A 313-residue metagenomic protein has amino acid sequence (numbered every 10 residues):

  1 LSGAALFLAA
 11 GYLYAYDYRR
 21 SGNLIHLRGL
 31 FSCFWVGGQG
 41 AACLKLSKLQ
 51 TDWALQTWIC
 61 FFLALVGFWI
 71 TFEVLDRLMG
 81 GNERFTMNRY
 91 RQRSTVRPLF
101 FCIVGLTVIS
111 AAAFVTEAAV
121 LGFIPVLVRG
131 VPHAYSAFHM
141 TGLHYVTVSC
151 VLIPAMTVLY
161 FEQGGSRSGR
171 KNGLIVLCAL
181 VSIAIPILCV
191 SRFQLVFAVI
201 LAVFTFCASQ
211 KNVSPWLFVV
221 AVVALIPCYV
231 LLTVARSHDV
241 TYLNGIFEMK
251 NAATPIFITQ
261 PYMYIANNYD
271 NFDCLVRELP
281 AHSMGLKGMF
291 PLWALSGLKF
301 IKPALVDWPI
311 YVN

Functional and structural regions predicted by a protein language model:
L1-L177, N212-P215: Membrane-anchoring hydrophobic segments
Q39-T51, C189-F193, F197, K302-N313: Membrane-water interface signatures at transmembrane helix termini and the short loops that connect adjacent helices
F61, R167-A252: Hydrophobic alpha-helical segments of polytopic membrane proteins
F68-L78, N212-V219, H238-N244, L286-S296: Short, highly charged low-complexity linear segments
C102-F114, A224-V230, W293, G297: Hydrophobic alpha-helical membrane-insertion segments
G130-H139, C228-N313: Small-residue-enriched transmembrane helix-hairpin modules in multi-pass membrane proteins
